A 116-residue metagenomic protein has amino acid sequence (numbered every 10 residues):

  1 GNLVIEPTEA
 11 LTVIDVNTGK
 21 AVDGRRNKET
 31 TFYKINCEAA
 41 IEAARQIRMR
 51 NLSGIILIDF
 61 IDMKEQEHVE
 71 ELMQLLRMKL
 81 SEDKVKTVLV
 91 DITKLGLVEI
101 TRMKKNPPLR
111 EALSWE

Functional and structural regions predicted by a protein language model:
G1-E116: Conserved glycine-centered short motifs in functionally critical loops
